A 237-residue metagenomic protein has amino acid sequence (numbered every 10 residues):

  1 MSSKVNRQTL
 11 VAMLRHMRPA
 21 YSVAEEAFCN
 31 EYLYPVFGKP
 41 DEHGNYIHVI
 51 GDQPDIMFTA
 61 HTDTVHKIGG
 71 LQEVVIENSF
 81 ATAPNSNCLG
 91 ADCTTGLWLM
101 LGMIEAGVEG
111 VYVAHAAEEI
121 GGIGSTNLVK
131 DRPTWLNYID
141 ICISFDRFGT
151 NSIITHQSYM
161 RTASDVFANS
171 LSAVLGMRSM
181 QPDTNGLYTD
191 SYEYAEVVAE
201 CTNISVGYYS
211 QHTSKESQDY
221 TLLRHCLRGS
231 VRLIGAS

Functional and structural regions predicted by a protein language model:
N6-P54: A non-catalytic alpha/beta surface segment that caps or lines the substrate-entry region of metallo-dependent hydrolase
Y34-E42, V75-N78, G176-P182: Short secondary-structure junctions
D41, V49-E109, G121: Active-site metal-coordination/substrate-binding segment of hydrolases, especially metallo-dependent peptidases
E77, S158, T213: Polar, enzyme-active/binding microenvironments
L89, C93-V166, S179, D183 (+1 more regions): Acidic/histidine-rich catalytic neighborhood of metal-dependent amide-processing enzymes
E105, S210-S237: His/Asp/Glu-rich mid-to-C-terminal helical/loop segments that flank catalytic regions of hydrolases
S152-I153, D190-Y192, S210-K215: Short active-site-adjacent structural elements
N185-C201: Short glycine-rich, acidic/polar surface loops and turns
